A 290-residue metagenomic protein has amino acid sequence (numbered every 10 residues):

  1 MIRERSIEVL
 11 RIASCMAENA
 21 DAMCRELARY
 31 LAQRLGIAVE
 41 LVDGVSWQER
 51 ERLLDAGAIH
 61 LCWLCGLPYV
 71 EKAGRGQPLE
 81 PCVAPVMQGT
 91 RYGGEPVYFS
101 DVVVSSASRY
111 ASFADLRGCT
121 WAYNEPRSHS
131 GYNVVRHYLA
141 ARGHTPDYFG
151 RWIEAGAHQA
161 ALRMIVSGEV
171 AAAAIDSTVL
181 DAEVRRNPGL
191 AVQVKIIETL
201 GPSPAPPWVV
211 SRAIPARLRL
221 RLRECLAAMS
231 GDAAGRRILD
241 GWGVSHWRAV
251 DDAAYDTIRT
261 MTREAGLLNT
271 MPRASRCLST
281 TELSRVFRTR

Functional and structural regions predicted by a protein language model:
M1-A58, L64-L67, A234-R290: N-terminal hydrophobic or amphipathic helices and topogenic motifs
I7-S14, V83-Y92, P96-F99, P188-L226 (+1 more regions): Periplasmic-binding protein-like
L10-R34, G44, L67, R91-A161 (+1 more regions): Bilobed "Venus flytrap"/periplasmic-binding protein-like clamshell domains and structurally analogous long
L54-D55, L116, I165-V166: Hydrophobic residues within well-ordered alpha-helices
D55-A56, L61, P68-A84, Q88: N-terminal segment of the mature folded domain
W63-Q77, A140-A141, V166, A171-A191: A ligand-binding cleft/hinge motif common to bilobed small-molecule-binding domains
N133-V135, A140-R142, A155-L162, V166 (+6 more regions): Hydrophobic, well-ordered secondary-structure segments that either form specific early membrane-associated helices used
R223-L239: Short glycine/proline-rich, acidic loop/turn segments that cap or connect secondary-structure elements
